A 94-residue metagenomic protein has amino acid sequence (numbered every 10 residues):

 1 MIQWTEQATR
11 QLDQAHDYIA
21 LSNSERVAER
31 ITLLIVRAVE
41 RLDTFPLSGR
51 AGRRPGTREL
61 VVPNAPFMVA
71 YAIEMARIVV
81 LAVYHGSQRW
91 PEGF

Functional and structural regions predicted by a protein language model:
M1-T57, G93: Basic, Lys/Arg-enriched alpha-helical interface segments
E6, N64, A82: Pocket-edge structural micro-motifs
E25, F67-M68, A72-F94: Enriched for short, Lys/Arg-rich terminal
T44-R77: Basic/aromatic recognition patch in beta-strand/loop cores that engages polyanionic ligands
